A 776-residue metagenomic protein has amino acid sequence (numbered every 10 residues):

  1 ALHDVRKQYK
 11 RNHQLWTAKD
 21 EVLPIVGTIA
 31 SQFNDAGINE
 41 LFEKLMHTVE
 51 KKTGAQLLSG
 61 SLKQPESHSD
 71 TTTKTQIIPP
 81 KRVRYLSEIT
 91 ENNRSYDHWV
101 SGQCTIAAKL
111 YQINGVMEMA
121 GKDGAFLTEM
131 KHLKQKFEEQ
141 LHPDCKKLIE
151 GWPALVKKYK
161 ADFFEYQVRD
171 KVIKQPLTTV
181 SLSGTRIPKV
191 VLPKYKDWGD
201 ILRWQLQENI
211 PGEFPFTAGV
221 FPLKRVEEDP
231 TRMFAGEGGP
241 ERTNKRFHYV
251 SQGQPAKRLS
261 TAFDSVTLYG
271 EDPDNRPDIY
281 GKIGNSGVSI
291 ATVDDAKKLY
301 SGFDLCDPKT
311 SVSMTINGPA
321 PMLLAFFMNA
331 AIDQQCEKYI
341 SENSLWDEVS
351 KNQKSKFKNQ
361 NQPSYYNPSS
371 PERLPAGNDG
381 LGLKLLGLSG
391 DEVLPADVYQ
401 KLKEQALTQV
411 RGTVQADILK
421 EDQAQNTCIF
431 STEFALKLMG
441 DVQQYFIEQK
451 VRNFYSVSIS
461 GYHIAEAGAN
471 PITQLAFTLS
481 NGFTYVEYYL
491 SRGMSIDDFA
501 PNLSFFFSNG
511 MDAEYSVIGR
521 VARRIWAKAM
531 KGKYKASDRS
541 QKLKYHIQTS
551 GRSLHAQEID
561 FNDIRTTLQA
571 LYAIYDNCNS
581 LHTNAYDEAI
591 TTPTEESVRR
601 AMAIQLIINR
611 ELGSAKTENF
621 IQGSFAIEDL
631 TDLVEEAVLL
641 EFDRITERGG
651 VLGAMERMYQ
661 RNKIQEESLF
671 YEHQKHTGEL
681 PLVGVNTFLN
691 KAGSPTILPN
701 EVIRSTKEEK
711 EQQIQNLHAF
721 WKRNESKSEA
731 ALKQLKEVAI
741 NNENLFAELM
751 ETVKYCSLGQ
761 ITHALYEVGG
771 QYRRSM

Functional and structural regions predicted by a protein language model:
A1, I25-T28, Q423-C428, I464-N470 (+7 more regions): Short beta-alpha connecting loops at secondary-structure transitions that line or flank enzyme active sites
A1-Q56: Canonical P-loop GTPase G-domain recognition
H3-K19, R452, G493-F499, A536-T549 (+5 more regions): Flexible glycine/proline-rich, aromatic-decorated loop/lid segments
D4-Q8, K44, T48, A262 (+19 more regions): Generic, well-ordered alpha-helical scaffold segments in large soluble proteins
K19-V26, N275-I279, L305-T310, E421 (+10 more regions): Short acidic (Asp/Glu) and glycine-rich catalytic loops that position anionic groups and cofactors
E40, M322-F326, E466-A476, G510-V521 (+7 more regions): Short glycine/threonine-rich loop-to-helix capping motif typified by GTGT followed within a few residues by an Asp-Pro
E50-L268, V349-Q353, F357-E372, A603-L606 (+1 more regions): Flexible, glycine-rich loop/tail regions that form catalytic "lids" or insertion modules at the edges of active sites
P153, K157-N509, E514-Y515, K533 (+3 more regions): Catalytic alpha/beta active-site cores
